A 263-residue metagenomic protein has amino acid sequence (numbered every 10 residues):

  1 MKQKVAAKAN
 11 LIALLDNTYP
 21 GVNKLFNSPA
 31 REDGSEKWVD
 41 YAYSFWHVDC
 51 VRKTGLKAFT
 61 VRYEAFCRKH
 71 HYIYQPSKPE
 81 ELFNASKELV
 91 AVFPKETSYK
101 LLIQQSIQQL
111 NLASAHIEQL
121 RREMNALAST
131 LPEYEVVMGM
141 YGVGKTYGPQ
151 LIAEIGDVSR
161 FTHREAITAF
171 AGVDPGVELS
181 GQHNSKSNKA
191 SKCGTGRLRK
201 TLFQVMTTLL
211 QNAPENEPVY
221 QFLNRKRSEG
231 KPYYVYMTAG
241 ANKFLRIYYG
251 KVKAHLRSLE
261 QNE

Functional and structural regions predicted by a protein language model:
M1-E263: A detector of single, family-specific signature residues that are central to catalytic or substrate-handling motifs
